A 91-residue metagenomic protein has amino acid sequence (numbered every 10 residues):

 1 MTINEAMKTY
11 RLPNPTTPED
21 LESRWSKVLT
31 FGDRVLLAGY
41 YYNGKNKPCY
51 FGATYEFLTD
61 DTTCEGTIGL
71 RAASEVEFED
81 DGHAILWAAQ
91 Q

Functional and structural regions predicted by a protein language model:
M1-D33: Negatively charged, low-complexity tracts enriched in Asp/Glu with abundant Ser/Thr
D20-H83: Acidic, low-complexity, intrinsically disordered interaction modules
W87: Short, basic/hydrophobic alpha-helical segments
Q90-Q91: Short arginine-rich
